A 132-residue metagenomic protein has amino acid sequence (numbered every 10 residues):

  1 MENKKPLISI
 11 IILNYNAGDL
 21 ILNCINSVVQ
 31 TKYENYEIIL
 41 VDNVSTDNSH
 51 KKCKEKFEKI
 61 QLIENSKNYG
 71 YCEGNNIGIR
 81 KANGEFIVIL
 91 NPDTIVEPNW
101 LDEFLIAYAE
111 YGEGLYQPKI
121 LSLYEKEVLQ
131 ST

Functional and structural regions predicted by a protein language model:
P6-S9, E37: Cell-envelope/extracellular polymer assembly enzymes that use nucleotide-activated donors
A17-L20, S45, P92: Donor nucleotide-sugar binding loop of glycosyltransferases
I25-N26, H50-K51, N76, G84 (+2 more regions): Short alpha-helix within the catalytic core of nucleotide-sugar-dependent glycosyltransferases
N26-N35: Short, acidic, metal-binding catalytic loop of nucleotide-sugar glycosyltransferases
S27, D42-K51, K67: A conserved acidic beta->alpha catalytic loop
E64-A82, P92: Glycine-rich, basic loop-to-helix element that forms the pyrophosphate-binding segment of sugar-nucleotide handling
I87: Short aromatic/hydrophobic "clamp" motif used to bind/position activated sugar donors
I95-S131: Conserved donor NDP-sugar-binding/catalytic core segment of glycosyltransferases
